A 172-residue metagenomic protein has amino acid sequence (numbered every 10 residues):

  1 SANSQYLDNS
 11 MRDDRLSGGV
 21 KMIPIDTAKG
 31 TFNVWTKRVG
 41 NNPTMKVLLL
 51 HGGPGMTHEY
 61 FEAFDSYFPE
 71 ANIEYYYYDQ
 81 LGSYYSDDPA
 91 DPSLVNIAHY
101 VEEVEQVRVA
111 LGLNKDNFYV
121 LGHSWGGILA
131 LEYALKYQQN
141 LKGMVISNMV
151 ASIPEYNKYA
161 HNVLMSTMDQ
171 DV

Functional and structural regions predicted by a protein language model:
S1-Q5: N-terminal type II signal-anchor transmembrane helix that functions as the membrane-insertion/stop-transfer segment
D8-N33, R38: N-terminal cap/lid segment of alpha/beta-hydrolase-fold proteins
D26-D88: Conserved HGGG/HGGXW glycine-rich cap/lid loop of the alpha/beta-hydrolase fold
D87-V101, V150: Catalytic nucleophile-loop/oxyanion-hole region of alpha/beta-hydrolase and closely related hydrolase-like folds
A98-N117: Conserved acidic catalytic loop of the alpha/beta-hydrolase fold
G122-S124: Conserved alpha/beta-hydrolase "nucleophile elbow" surrounding the catalytic nucleophile
G127-Q138, M144: Short glycine-enriched nucleophile-adjacent loop and the immediately C-terminal alpha-helix near the catalytic center
K142-V172: A catalytic-pocket lid/entrance helix-loop region that shapes and gates access to the active site across common
